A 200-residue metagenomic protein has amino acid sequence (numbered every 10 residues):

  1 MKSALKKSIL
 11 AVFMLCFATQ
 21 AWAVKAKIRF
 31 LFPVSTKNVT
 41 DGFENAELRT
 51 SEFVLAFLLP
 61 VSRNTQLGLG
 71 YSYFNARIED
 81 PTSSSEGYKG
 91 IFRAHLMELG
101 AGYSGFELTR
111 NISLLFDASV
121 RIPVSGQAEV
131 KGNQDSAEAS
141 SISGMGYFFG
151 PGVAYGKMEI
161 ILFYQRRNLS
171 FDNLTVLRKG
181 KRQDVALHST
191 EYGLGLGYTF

Functional and structural regions predicted by a protein language model:
M1-K25: Cleavable N-terminal export/targeting peptides
W22-R77, G197-T199: Short glycine/proline- and aromatic-enriched beta-strand/turn motifs that initiate or cap beta-hairpins
A26-F32, L67-Y71, L99-A101, F116-A118 (+3 more regions): Membrane-embedded beta-strand positions of outer-membrane beta-barrel proteins
F30-N38, Y71-R77, Y103-G105, V120-G126 (+3 more regions): Transmembrane beta-strands of outer-membrane beta-barrel pores
V34-E47, S72-A94, V124-S143, S170-L187: Flexible, solvent-exposed loop segments that connect beta-strands
L48-V54, A94-E98, I142-F148, S189-G193: Transmembrane beta-barrel architecture of outer-membrane proteins
P60-N64, F106-I112, Y155-I160: Outer-membrane beta-barrel channels and translocator barrels
D80, Y147-F200: Predominantly the C-terminal beta-signal and adjacent terminal strand-loop region of outer-membrane beta-barrel
